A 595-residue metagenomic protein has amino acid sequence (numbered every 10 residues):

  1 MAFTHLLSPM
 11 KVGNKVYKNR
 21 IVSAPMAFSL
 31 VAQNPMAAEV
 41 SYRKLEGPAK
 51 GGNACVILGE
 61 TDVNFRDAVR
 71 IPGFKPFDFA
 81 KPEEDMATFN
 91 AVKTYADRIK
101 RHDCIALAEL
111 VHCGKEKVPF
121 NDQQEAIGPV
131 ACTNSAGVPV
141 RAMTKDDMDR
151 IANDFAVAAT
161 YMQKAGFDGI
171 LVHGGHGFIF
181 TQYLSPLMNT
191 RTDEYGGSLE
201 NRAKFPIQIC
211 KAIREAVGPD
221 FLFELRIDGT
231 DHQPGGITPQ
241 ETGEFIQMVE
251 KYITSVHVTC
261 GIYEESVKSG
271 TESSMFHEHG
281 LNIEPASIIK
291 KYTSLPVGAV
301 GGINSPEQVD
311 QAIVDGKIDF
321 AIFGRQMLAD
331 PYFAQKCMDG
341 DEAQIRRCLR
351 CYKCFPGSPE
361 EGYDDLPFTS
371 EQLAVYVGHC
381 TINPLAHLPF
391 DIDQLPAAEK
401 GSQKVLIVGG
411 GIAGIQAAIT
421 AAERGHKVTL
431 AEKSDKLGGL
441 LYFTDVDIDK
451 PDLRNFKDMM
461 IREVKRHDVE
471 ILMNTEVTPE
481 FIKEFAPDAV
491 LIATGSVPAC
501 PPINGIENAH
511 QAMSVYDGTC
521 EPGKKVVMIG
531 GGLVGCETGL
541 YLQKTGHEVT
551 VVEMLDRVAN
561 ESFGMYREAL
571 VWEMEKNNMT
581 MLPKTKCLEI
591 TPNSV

Functional and structural regions predicted by a protein language model:
M1-V408, I412, Q416-E423, K436 (+1 more regions): Flavin-dependent oxidoreductase catalytic cores
V22, I57, L171, E224-R226 (+15 more regions): Structured core elements
I227-G229, C260, G301-G302, I322-R325 (+15 more regions): Active-site proximal loops enriched in glycine and acidic residues that flank catalytic Cys/His/Asp and coordinate
I246-E250, A286-K290, D310-I313, M338 (+9 more regions): Generic hydrophobic alpha-helical scaffold/packing signal
D330-Q335, S358, L440, P501-P502 (+2 more regions): Short, charged, surface-exposed secondary-structure boundary motifs
P367-A374, G378-C380, I492-E507: Positively charged, proline/Ser/Thr-rich regional signature most characteristic of the Rhodanese/CDC25-like
L406-E470, G531-A569, T580: Beta1-alpha1 glycine-rich phosphate/pyrophosphate-binding loop at the start of Rossmann-like nucleotide-binding domains
R454-A499, I506-K524, K544-V595: A Rossmann-like FAD-binding core segment of flavoenzymes
